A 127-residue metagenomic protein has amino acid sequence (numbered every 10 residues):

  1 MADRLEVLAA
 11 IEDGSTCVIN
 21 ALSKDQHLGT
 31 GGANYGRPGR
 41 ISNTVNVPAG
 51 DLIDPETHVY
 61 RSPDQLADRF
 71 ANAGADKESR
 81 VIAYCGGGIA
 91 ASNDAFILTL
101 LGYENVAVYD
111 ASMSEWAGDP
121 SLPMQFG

Functional and structural regions predicted by a protein language model:
M1-C17, A21-G127: Rhodanese-like catalytic fold shared by cysteine-dependent sulfurtransferases and DSP/PTP-type phosphatases
